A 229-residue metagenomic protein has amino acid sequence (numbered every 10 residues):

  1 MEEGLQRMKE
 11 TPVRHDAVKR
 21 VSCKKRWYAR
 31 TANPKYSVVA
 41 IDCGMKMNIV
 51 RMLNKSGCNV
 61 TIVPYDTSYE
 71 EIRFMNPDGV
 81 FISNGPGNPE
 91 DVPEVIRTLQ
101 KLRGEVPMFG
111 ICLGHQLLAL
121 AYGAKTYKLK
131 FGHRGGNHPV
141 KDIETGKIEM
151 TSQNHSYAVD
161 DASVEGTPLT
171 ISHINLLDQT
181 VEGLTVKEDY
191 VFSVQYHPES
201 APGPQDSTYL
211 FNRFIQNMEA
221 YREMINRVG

Functional and structural regions predicted by a protein language model:
M1-E70, F74-N76, P89, A201 (+1 more regions): RNA-binding accessory domains that recognize and position tRNA/RNA substrates
K35-V39, N59, P107, M150 (+1 more regions): Residues that mark the start of a beta-strand
S37-D42, T151, F192-Y196: Active-site-proximal beta-strand elements of phosphoester/diester hydrolases
I41, V63, L129, I174 (+2 more regions): Hydrophobic residues at beta-strand termini and immediately following loops that shape nucleotide-binding pockets
F74, D78-G79, S83-D161, G203-M218: Cysteine-nucleophile active-site neighborhood
K147-D189, I225-G229: Catalytic beta-strand/loop cores that center a nucleophilic Ser/Cys/Thr and support acyl-enzyme chemistry
G183-N226: A glycine-centered loop/beta-turn motif at secondary-structure junctions
